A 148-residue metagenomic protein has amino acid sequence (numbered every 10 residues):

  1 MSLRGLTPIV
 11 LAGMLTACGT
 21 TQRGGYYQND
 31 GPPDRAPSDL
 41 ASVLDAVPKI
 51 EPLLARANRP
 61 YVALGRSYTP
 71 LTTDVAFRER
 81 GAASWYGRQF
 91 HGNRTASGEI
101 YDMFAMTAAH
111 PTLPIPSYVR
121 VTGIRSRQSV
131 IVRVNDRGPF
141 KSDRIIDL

Functional and structural regions predicted by a protein language model:
M1-T16: Sec-dependent bacterial lipoprotein signal peptides
C18-L148: Secreted/periplasmic proteins
